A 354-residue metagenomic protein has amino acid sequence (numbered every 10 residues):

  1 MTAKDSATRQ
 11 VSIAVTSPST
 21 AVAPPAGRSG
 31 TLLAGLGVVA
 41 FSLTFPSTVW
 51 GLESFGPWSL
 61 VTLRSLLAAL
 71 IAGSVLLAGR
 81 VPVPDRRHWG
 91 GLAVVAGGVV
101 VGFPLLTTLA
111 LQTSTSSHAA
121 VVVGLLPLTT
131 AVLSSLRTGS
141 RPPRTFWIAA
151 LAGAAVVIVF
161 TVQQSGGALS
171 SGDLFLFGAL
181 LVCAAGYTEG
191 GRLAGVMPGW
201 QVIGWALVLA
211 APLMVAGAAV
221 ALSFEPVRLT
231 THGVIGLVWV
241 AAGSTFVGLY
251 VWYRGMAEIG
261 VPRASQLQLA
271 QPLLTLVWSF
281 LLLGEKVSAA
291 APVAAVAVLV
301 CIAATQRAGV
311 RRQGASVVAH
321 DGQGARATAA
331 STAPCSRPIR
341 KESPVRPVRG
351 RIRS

Functional and structural regions predicted by a protein language model:
T2-T16, G30-A34, S47, S54-G102 (+5 more regions): Transmembrane alpha-helices of multi-pass small-molecule transport proteins
A3-A23, S65-L66, V162, G233-I235 (+1 more regions): C-terminal-most transmembrane helix of multi-pass membrane proteins
V11, A72, A93-V95, L125 (+6 more regions): Hydrophobic transmembrane alpha-helices of multi-pass small-molecule transport proteins
A26-T31, E53-T62, P84-G90, W147 (+3 more regions): Juxtamembrane helix-entry segments on the extracytoplasmic side of multipass membrane proteins
V39-F45, G73-V123, V159, A241-I259: Specific transmembrane alpha-helical segments of multi-pass solute transporters/efflux pumps, especially DMT/EamA
L43, S47-W50, S54, A68-D85 (+6 more regions): Membrane-interface helix-cap regions at the ends of transmembrane helices in multi-pass membrane proteins
S47, A68-A72, T130-V132, L136 (+7 more regions): Transmembrane alpha-helical segments that form core, pore/gating elements of small-molecule transporters/exporters
V61-L63, V100, P104, H118-L125 (+2 more regions): Helix-helix packing/entry segments at the starts of transmembrane helices
